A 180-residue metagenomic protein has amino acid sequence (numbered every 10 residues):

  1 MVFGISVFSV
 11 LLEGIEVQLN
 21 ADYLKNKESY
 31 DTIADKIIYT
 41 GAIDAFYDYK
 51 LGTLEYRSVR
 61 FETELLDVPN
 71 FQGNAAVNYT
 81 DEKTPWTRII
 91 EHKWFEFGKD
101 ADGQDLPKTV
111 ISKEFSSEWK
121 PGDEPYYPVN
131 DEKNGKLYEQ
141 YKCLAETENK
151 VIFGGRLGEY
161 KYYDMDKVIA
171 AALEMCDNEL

Functional and structural regions predicted by a protein language model:
M1, V17-L19, N134: A conditional alpha-helix N-cap/helix-loop micro-motif detector
M1-V10: Short beta-strand to alpha-helix junction loop
V10-L24: A conserved beta-strand/loop element that lines the FAD pocket in flavoprotein oxidoreductases
L11-E13, K83, T147: Short, structurally constrained coil/turn elements that cap an alpha-helix or connect an alpha-helix to the following
G14-I15, I33-D35, E148: Short, well-ordered alpha-helix to beta-strand connector turns
V17-L19, Y39, F153: A structural signal for short, well-ordered beta-strand segments and their strand-loop junctions that often border
A21-L144: Mid-domain catalytic core of redox enzymes that form a hydrophobic substrate pocket/lid adjacent to a catalytic redox
E124-L180: C-terminal catalytic lobe of FAD-dependent flavoproteins
